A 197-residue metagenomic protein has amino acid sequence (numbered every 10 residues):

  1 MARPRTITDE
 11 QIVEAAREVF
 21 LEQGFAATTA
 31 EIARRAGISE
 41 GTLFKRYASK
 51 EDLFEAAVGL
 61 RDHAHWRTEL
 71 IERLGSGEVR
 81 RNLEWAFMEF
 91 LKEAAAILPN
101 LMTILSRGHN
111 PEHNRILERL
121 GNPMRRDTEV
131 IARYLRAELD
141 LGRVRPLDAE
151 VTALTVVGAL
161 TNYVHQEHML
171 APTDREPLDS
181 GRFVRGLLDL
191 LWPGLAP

Functional and structural regions predicted by a protein language model:
M1-R35, G41, K45, E51-E55: Basic, helix-initiating cap at the start of DNA-binding domains
V13, R80, E84, M88 (+3 more regions): An amphipathic alpha-helix signature
A15-E22, N100, T155, A159-Y163: Solvent-exposed, amphipathic alpha-helical segments
R46-Y47, Y134: Residues in the recognition helix of alpha-helical DNA-binding motifs
V58-A86, A94-A96, L101: Amphipathic alpha-helical linker/stalk segments
L60-H65, I97, L101, G108-P111 (+3 more regions): A short secondary-structure junction motif
W85, K92-V130, P177: Short secondary-structure transition hinges
L117, G121, R136-L188: Hydrophobic/aromatic-rich alpha-helical bundle segments in the mid-to-C-terminal region
